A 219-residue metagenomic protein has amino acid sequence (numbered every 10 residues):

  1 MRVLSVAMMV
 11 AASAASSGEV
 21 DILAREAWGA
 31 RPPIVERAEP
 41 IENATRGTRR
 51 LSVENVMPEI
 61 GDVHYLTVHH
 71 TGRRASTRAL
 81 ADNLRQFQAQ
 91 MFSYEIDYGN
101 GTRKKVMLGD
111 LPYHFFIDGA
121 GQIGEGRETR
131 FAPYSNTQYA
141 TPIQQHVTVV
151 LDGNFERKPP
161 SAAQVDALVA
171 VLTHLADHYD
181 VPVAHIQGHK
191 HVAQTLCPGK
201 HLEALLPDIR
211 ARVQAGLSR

Functional and structural regions predicted by a protein language model:
R2, A15-T71, M107, G119-T129 (+2 more regions): Basic/polar, cationic surfaces and motifs that engage anionic cell-wall and phosphate/carboxylate ligands
V3-A12: Sec-dependent N-terminal signal peptides
E59-K105: Active-site acidic/histidine clusters and adjacent loop/turn architecture that either coordinate catalytic ions
L111: Phosphate/pyrophosphate- and phosphate-bearing ligand-binding catalytic cores of soluble enzymes
E128-N136: Short acidic (Asp/Glu) patches
Y139: His-enriched metal-coordination microenvironments in redox/metal-binding proteins
